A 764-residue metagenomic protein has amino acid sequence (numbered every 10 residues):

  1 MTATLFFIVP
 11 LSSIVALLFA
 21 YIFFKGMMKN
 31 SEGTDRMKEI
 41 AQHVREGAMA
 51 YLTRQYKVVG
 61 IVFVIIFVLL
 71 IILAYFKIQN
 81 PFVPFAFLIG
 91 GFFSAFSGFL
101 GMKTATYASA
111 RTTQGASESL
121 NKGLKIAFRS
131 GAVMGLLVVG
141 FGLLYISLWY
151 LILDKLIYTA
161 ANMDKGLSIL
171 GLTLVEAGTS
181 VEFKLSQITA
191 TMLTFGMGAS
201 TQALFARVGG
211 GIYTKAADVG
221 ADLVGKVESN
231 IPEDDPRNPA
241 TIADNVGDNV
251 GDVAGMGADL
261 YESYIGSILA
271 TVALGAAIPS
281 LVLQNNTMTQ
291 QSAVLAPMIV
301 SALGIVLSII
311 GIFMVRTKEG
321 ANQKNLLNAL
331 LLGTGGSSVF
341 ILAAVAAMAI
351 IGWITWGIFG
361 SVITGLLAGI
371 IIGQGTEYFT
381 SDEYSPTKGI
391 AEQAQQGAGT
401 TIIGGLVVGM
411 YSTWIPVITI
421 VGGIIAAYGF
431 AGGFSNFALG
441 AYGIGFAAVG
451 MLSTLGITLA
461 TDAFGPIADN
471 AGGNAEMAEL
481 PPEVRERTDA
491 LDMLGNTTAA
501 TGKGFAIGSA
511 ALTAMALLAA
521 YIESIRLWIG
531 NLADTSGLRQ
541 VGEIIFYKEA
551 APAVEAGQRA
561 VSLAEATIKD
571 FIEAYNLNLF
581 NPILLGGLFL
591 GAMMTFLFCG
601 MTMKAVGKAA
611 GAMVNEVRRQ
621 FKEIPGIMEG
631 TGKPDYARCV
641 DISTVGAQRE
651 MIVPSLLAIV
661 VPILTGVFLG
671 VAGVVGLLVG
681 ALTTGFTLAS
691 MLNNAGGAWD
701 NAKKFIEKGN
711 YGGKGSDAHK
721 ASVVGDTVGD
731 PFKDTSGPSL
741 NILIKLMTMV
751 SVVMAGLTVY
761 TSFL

Functional and structural regions predicted by a protein language model:
M1-L764: Hydrophobic packing and interface segments
